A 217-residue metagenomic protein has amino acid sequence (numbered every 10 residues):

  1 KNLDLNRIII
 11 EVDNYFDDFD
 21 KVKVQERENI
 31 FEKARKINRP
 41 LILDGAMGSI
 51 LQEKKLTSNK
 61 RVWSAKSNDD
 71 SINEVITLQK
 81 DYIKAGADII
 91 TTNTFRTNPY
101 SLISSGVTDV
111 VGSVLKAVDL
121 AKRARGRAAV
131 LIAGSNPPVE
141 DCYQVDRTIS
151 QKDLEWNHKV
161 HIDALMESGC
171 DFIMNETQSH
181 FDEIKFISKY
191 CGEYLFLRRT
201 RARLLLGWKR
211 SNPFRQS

Functional and structural regions predicted by a protein language model:
K1-S217: Domain-level signal for soluble alpha/beta catalytic cores
